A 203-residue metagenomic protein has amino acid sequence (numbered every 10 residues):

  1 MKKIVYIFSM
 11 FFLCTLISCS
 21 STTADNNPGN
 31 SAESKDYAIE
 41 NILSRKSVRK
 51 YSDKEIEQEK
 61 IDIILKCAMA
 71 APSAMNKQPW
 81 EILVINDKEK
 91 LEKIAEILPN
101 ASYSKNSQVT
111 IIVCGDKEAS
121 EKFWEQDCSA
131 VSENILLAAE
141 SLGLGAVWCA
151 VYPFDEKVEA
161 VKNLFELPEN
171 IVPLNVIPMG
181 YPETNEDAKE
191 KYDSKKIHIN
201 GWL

Functional and structural regions predicted by a protein language model:
I4-F11, I17-L203: Acidic, surface-exposed loops and disordered segments
